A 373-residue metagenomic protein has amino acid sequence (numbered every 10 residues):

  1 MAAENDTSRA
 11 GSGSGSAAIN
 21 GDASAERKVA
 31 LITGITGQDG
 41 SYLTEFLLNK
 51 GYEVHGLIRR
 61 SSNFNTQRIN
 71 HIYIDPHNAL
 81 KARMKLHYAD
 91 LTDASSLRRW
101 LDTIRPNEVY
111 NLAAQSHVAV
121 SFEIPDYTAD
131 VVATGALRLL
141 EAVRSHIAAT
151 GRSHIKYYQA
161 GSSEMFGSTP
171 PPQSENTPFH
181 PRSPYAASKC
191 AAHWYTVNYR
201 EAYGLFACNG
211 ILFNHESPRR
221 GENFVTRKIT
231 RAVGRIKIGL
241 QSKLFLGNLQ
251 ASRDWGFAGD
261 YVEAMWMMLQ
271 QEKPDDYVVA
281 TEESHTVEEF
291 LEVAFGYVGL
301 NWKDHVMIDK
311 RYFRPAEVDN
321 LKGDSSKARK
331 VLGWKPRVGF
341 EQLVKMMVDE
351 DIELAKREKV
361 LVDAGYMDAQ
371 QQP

Functional and structural regions predicted by a protein language model:
A2-D6, L43, L48-I58, F64 (+2 more regions): C-terminal substrate-binding subdomain of Rossmann-fold SDR/epimerase-dehydratase oxidoreductases
A2-H215, M265, L269, P336-V338 (+1 more regions): N-terminal Rossmann-like NAD(P)+-binding domain of SDR-like oxidoreductases, especially those catalyzing
